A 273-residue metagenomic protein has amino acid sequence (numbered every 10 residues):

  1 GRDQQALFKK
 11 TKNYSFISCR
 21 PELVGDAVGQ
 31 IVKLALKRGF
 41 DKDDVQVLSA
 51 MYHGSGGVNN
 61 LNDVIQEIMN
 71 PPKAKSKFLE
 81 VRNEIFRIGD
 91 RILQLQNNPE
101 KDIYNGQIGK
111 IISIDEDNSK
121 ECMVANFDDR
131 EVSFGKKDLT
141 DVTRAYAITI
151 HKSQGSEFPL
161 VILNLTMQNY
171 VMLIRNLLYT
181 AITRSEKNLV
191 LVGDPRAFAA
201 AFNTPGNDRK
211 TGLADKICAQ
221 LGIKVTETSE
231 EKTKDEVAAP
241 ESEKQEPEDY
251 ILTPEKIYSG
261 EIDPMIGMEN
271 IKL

Functional and structural regions predicted by a protein language model:
G1-K101, I112: Conserved helicase motor core of P-loop NTPases
Q107-L273: C-terminal accessory regions
